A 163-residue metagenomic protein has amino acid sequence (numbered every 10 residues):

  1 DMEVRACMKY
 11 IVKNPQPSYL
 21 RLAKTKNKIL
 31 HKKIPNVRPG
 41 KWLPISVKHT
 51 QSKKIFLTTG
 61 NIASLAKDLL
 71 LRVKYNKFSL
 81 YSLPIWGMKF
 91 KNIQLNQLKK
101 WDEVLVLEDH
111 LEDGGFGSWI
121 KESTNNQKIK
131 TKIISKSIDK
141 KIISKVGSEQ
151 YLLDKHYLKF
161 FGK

Functional and structural regions predicted by a protein language model:
D1-K13: Conserved thiamine diphosphate
K13-K163: Thiamine diphosphate
